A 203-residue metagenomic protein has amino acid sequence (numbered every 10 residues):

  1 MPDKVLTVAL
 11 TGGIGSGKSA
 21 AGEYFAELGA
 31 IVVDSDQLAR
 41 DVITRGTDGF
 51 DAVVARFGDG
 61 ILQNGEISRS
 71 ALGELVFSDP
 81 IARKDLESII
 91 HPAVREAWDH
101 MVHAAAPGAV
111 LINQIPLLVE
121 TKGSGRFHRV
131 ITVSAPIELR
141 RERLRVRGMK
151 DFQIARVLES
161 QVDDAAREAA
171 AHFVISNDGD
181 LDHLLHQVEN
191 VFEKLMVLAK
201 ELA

Functional and structural regions predicted by a protein language model:
M1-A30, S35-Q37: Walker A (P-loop) phosphate-binding motif
G17, D36, L86, I112 (+3 more regions): Residue-level signal for inorganic ion chemistry
I31, D59, R129, H172-F173: Well-ordered beta-strand positions
Q37-R40, I61, A135-E138, R156-S160 (+1 more regions): Short, acidic/turn-prone active-site loops that include or flank metal/cofactor- and phosphate-binding residues
Q37-V110: ATP-dependent small-molecule kinase phosphotransfer cores that center on conserved nucleotide phosphate-binding segments
F50-V54, I137-R145, A155: An amphipathic alpha-helix signature
A97-A105, V110-V146: ATP-dependent NMP and nucleoside kinases share a basic, alpha-helical "lid"
A97-W98, S124-R126, V146-M196, A203: Small-molecule kinase domains that catalyze NTP-dependent phosphoryl transfer to phosphate-bearing small molecules
